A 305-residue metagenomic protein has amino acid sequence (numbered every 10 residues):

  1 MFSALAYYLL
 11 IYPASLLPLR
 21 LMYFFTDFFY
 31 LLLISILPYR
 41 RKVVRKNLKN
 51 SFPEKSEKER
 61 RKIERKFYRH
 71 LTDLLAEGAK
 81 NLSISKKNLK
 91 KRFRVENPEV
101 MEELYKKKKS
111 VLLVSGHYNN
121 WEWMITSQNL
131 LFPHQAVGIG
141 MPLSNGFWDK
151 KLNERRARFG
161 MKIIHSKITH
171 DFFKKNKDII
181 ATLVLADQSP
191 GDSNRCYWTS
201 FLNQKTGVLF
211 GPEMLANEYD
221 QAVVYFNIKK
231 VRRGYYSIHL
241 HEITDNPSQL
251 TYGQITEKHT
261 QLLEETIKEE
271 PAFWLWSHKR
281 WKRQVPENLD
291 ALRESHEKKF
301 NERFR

Functional and structural regions predicted by a protein language model:
M1-S115, K150-R155, G160, F304-R305: Membrane-anchoring hydrophobic helices of lipid-metabolizing enzymes
L17, I36-L37, S51-P53, F132 (+3 more regions): A broad structural signal for alpha-helix termini and local helix breaks/kinks
R60, S144, W148, I255: Hydrophobic (often cysteine-bearing) scaffold residues that line and stabilize catalytic clefts of nucleotide/cofactor
K62-R65, E103-Y105, L130, H170-R305: Non-catalytic C-terminal accessory region of glycerolipid acyltransferases and related lyso-lipid remodeling enzymes
K91-R94, Y118, N145, H165-S166 (+2 more regions): A conditional alpha-helix N-cap/helix-loop micro-motif detector
N97, W121, W148, H165-T169 (+2 more regions): Amphipathic coiled-coil/heptad-repeat helices and related helical stalk/stem segments that mediate oligomerization
P98, I139-M141, I164-K167, H241-I243 (+1 more regions): Conserved beta-strand termini and adjacent loop/short-helix elements that scaffold enzyme active sites in alpha/beta
K107-K167, G191-Y197: Catalytic core of membrane glycerolipid acyltransferases/transacylases, capturing the structured, soluble-facing
